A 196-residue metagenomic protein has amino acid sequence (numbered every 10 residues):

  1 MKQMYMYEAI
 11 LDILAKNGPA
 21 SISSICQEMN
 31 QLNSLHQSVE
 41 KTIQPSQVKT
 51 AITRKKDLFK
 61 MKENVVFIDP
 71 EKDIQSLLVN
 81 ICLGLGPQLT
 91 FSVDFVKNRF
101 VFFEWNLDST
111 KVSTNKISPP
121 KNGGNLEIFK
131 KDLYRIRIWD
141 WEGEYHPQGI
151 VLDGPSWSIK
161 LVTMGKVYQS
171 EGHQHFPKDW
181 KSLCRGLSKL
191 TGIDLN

Functional and structural regions predicted by a protein language model:
M1-S23, L32: Positively charged, polyanion-binding regions of nucleic-acid-associated proteins
A9, I13, E28, A51 (+1 more regions): Charge-rich, solvent-exposed alpha-helical interaction surfaces
P19, Q27-M29, W180: General N-terminal leader/first-domain-start detector
Q27, L35, T42, S46 (+4 more regions): N-terminal domain-start interaction segment
N122-Q148, T191-L195: Charged, amphipathic alpha-helical segments
Q169-G172, G192: Mature extracytoplasmic enzyme cores
Q174-K189: Short, surface-exposed linear segments at secondary-structure transitions and domain or protein termini
